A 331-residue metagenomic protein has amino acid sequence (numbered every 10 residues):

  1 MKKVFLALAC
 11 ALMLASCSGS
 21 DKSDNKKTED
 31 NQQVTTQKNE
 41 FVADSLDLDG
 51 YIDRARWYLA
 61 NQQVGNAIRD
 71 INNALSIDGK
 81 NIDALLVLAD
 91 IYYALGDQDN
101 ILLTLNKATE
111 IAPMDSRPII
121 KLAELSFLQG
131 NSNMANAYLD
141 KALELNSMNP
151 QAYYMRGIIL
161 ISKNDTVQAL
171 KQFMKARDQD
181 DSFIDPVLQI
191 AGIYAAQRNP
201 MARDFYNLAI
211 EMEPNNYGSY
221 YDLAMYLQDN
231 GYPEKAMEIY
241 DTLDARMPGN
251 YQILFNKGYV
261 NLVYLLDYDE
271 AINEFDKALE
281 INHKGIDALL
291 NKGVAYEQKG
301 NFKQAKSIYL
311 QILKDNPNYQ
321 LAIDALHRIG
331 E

Functional and structural regions predicted by a protein language model:
K2, L8-C10, L14-L86, Y93-G96 (+3 more regions): N-terminal leader/linker segments that initiate helical-solenoid repeat arrays
E29-V34, N61-D70, L95-K107, Q129-K141 (+5 more regions): Structural signature of tandem alpha-helical TPR/SEL1-like repeats, specifically the intra-repeat loop/turn
A43, I77, E110-I111, L145 (+5 more regions): Structural marker of alpha-solenoid helical repeat scaffolds
D47-D49, I82-D83, S116-R117, P150-Q151 (+5 more regions): Helix-start (N-cap) detector for alpha-helical repeat units in TPR-like alpha-solenoids, especially tetratricopeptide
D53, V87-D90, K121-E124, M155 (+5 more regions): Canonical tetratricopeptide repeat
L59, L86, Y93, I120 (+7 more regions): Position-specific recognition of the canonical hydrophobic site in helix A of tetratricopeptide repeat
P150-Q151, G157-D229: Solenoidal tandem-repeat scaffolds enriched in leucines and small polar residues
A191-A196, G258-Y259, V294, Q320-E331: TPR/TPR-like alpha-solenoid helical repeat scaffolds
